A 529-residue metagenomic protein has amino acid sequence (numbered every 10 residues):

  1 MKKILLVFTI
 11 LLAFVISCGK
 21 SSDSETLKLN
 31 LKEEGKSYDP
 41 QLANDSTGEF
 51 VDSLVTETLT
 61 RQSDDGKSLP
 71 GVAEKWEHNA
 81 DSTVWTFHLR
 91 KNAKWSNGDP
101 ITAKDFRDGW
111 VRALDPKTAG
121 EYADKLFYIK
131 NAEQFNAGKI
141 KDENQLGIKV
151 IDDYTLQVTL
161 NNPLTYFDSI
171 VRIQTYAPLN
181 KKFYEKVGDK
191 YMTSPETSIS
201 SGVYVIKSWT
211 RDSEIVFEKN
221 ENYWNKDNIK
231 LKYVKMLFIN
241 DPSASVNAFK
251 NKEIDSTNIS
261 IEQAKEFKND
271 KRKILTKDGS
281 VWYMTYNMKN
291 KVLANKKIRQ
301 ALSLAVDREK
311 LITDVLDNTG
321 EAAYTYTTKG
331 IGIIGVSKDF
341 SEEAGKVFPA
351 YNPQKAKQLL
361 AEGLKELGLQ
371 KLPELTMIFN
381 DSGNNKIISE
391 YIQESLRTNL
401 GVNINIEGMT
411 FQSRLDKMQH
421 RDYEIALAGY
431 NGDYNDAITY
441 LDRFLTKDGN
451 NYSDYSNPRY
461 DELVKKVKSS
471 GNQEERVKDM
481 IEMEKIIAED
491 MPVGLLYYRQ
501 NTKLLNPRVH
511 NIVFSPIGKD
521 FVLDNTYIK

Functional and structural regions predicted by a protein language model:
N30-A80, I199-S200: N-terminal lobe/hinge region of extracytoplasmic solute-binding protein
H88, R107, E121-K182: Surface-exposed binding/hinge segments that line and control ligand-binding clefts or catalytic entry sites
T102-G109, D153-T159, G202-V203, L231-Y233 (+4 more regions): Alpha-helical secondary-structure segments
Y154, L160-Y233, D241-S243, Q354: Gly/Pro-rich hinge or "lid" segments in bacterial periplasmic/extracellular proteins
R211, P353, K357, A361-G432 (+1 more regions): Ligand/substrate-recognition segments at binding pockets and active sites
E221-F267: Ligand-site clamp/hinge motif
A305-V336, G383-Q393, K417-K529: Detector for C-terminal structural segments
A322-G363, S382-K386: Structural transition elements
